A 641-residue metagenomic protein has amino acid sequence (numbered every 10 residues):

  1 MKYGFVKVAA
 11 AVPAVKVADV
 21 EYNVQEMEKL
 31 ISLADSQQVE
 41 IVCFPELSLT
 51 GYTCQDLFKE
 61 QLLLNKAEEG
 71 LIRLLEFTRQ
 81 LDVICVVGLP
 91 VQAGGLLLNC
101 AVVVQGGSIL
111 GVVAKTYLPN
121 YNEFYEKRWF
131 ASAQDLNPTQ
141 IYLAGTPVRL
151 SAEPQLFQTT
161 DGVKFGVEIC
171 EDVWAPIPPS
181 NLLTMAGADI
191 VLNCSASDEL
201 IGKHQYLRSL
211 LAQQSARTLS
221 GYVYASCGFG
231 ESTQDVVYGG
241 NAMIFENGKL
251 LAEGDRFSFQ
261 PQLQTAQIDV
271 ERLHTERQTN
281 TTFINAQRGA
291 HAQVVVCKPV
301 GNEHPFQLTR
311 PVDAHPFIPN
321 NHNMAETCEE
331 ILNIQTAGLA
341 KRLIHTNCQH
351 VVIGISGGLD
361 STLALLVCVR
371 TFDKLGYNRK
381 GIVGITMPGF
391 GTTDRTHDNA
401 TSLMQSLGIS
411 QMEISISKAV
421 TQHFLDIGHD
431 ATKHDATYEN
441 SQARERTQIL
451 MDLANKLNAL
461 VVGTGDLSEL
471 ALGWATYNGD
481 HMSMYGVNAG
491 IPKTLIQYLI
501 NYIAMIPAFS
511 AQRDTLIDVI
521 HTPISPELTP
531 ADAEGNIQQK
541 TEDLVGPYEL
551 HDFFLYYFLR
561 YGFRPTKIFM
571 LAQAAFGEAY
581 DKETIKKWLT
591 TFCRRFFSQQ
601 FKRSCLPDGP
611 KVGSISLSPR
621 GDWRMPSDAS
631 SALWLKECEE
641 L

Functional and structural regions predicted by a protein language model:
M1-V352, R370-R379: Enzyme catalytic cores with a strong preference for nitrogen-chemistry domains
K7, N23, D161, T218-S220 (+4 more regions): ATP/NTP-dependent adenylation/nucleotidyl-transfer catalytic domains that generate, transfer, or process NMP-activated
